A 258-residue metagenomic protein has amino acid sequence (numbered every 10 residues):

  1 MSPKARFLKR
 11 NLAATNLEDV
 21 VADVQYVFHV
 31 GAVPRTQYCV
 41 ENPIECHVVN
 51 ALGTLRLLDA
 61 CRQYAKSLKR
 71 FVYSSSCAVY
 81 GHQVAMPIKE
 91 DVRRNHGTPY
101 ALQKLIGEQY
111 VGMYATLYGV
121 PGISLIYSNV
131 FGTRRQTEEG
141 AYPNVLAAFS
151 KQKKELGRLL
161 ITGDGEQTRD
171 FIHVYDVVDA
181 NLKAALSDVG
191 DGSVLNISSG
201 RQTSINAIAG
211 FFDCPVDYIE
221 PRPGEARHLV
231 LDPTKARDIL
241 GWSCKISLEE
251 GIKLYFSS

Functional and structural regions predicted by a protein language model:
S2-A14: Rossmann-fold cofactor-recognition segment
N11, N129, K153-S258: C-terminal substrate-binding subdomain of Rossmann-fold SDR/epimerase-dehydratase oxidoreductases
L12-V48: NAD(P)H-binding glycine-rich loop region in Rossmannoid oxidoreductase-like domains and their noncatalytic homologs
H29, L55-P99: Conserved Rossmann-fold NAD(P)-dependent oxidoreductase catalytic core, especially the SDR/UDP-sugar
Y38-C39, D91-R93, G122-T137, V145-I172 (+1 more regions): A conserved pocket-lining segment of Rossmann-fold NAD(P)-dependent short-chain dehydrogenase/reductase
Q63, H82-V84, G97-S128, S150-E155: Active-site Tyr-X1-5-Lys
K69, S75-S76, E108-R134, L160 (+1 more regions): Conserved beta-loop-beta element that borders a ligand/cofactor-binding pocket
